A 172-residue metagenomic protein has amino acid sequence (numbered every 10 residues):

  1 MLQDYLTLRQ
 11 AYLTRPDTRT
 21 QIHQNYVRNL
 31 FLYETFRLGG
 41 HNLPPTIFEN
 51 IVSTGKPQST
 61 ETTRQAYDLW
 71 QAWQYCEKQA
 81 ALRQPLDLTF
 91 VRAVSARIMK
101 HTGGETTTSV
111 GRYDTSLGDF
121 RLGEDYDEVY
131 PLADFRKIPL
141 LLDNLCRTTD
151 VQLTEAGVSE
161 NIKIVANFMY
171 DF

Functional and structural regions predicted by a protein language model:
M1-F172: FIC/Doc superfamily catalytic core
